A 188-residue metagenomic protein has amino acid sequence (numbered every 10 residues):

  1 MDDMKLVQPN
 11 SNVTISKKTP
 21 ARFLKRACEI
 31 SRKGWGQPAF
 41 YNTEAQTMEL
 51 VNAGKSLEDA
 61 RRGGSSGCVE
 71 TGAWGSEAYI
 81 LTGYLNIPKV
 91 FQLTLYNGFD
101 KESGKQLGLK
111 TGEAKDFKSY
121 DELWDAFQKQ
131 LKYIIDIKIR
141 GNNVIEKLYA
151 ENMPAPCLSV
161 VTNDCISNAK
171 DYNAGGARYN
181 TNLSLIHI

Functional and structural regions predicted by a protein language model:
M1-H187: Conserved catalytic cores of very large enzyme subunits
